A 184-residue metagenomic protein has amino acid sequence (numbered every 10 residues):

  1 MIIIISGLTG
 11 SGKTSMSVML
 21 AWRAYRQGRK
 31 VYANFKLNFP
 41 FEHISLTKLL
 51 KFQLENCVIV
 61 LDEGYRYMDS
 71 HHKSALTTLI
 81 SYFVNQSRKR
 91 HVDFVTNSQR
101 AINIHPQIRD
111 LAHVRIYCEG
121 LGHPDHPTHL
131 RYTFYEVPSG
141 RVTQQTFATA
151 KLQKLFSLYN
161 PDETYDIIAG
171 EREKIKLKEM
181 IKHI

Functional and structural regions predicted by a protein language model:
I5: Hydrophobic anchor at the beta1->P-loop junction of P-loop NTPases
L8-T9: The conserved Walker
K13-T14: Conserved lysine of the Walker
G28-K30, E55-V58, R90-T96: Loop/turn-to-beta-strand initiation segments
Y32-E55: Short glycine-rich substrate-engagement loop in P-loop NTPases that contacts/grips substrate
D62-G64: Walker B catalytic acidic pair
R66-K151: Replace "adjacent to P-loop NTPase cores in ATP/GTP-dependent enzymes" with "adjacent to NTP-binding cores
